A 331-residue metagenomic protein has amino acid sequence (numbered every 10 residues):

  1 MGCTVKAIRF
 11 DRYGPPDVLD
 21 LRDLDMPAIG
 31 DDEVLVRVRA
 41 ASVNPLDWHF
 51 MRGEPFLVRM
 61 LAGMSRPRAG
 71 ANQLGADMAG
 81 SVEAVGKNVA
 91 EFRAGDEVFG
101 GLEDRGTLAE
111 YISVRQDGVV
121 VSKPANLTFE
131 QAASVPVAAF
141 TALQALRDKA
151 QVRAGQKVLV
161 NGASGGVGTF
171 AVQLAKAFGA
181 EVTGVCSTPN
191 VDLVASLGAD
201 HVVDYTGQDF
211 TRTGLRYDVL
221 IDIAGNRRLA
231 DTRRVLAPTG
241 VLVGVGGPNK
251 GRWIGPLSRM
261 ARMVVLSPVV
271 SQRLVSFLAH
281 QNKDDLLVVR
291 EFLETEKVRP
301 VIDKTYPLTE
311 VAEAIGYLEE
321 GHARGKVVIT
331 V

Functional and structural regions predicted by a protein language model:
G2-C3, H280-V331: C-terminal hydrophobic helical "lid"/dimerization subdomain of Rossmann-like NAD(P)H-dependent oxidoreductases
D25-S42, F56-D104, I223: Glycine-rich beta-strand-centered segment in the early N-terminal region that forms part of a ligand/cofactor-binding
E97, K157, E181, G240-V241: Short glycine-centered segments of the SAM/dcSAM-binding site in methyltransferase folds
L102-Q116: A structural motif shared across PLP-dependent enzymes of the aminotransferase-like
A132-D204: Mid-domain Rossmann-like dinucleotide-binding core that forms the NAD(H)/NADP(H) cofactor-binding site
T211-V219: A short acidic, Gly/Pro-enriched loop at the edge of an enzyme's catalytic core that lines a small-molecule cofactor
I223, R227-V298, V331: Glycine-rich phosphate-binding loop and adjacent beta-alpha segment of Rossmann(oid) nucleotide-cofactor-binding
